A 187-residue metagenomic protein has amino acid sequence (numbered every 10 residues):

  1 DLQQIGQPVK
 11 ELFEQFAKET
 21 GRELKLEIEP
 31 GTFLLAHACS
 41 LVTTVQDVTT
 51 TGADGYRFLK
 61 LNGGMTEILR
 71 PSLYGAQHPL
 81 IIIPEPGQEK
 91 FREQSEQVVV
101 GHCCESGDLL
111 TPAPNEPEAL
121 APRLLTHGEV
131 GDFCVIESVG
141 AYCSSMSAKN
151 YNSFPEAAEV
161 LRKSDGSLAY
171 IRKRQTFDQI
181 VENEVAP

Functional and structural regions predicted by a protein language model:
D1-L26: Acidic, glycine-rich loop-and-beta core segments that form the ion-binding/anion-interacting portion of active sites
G21-P187: Charged (often Lys/Glu-rich) extended helix/loop segments that serve as interaction or gating elements
